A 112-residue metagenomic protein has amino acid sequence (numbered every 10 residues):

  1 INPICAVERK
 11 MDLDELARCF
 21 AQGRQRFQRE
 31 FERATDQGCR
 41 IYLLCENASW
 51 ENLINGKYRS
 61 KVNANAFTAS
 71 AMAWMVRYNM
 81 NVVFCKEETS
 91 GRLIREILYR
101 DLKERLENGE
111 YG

Functional and structural regions predicted by a protein language model:
I1-P3, D14-G112: Non-catalytic C-terminal interaction segments of nucleic acid-processing enzymes
C5-M11: Conserved catalytic cores of phosphodiester-cleaving nucleases, focusing on short active-site segments
